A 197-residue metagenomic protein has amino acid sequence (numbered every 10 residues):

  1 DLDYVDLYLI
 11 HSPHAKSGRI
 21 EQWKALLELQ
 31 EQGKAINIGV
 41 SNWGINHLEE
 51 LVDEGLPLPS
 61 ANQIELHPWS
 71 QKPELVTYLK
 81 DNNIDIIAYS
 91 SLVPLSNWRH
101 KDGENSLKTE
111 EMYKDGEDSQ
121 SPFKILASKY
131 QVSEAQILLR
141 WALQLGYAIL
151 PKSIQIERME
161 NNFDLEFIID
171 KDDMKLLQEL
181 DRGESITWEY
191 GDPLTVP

Functional and structural regions predicted by a protein language model:
D1-D3: Phosphate/pyrophosphate-binding loops at sites that engage ATP/ADP/AMP, CoA/4′-phosphopantetheine, polyphosphate
L7-Y8: Acidic/hydrophobic-patterned starts of short beta strands in beta-sheet-rich repeat architectures
S12-P197: Beta/alpha (TIM)-barrel catalytic core signal, keyed to glycine-rich beta->alpha loops juxtaposed to Asp/Glu that bind
